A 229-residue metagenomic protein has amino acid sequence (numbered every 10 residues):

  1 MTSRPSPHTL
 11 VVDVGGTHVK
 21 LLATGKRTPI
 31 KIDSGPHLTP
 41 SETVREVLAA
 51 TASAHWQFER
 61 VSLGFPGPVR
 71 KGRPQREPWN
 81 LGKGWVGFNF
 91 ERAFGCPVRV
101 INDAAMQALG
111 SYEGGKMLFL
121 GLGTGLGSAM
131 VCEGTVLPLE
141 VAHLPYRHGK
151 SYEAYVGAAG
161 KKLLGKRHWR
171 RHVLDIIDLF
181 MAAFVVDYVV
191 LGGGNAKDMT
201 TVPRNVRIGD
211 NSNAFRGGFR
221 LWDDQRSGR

Functional and structural regions predicted by a protein language model:
T2-R45, T135-L163: Short glycine-rich, Thr/Ser-proximal phosphate-binding strand/loop in the N-terminal lobe of ATP-dependent enzymes
S6, F58-R60, V186: A general structural motif
G15, V61-G67, L122-T124, D187-N195 (+1 more regions): Glycine-rich beta-strand-to-loop/alpha-helix junction loops that act as flexible
V19, F88, R92-Q107, K116 (+1 more regions): Glycine-rich phosphate-binding loop plus the immediately following alpha-helix
V19-A23, G67, L109, L126-V131: Short beta-strand scaffold segments in enzyme catalytic cores
S34-L48, A52-S62, G67-K116, Y155 (+1 more regions): Glycine-rich phosphate-binding loop and adjoining helix at the ATP-binding site of ATP-dependent phosphoryl-transfer
M117-S128: Internal active-site segments that recognize and position negatively charged phosphoryl groups and nucleotide moieties
L163-F184, G192-R229: Internal alpha/beta domain cores that form substrate/cofactor-binding pockets in large enzymes and binding proteins
